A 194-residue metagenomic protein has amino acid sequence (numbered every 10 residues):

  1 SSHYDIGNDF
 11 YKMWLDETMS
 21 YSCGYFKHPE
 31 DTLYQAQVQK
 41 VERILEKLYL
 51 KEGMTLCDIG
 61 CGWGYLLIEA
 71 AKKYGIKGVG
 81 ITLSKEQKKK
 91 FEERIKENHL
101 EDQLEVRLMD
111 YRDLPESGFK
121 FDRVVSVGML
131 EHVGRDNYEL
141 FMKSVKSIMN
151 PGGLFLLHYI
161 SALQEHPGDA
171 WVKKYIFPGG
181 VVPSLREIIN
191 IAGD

Functional and structural regions predicted by a protein language model:
S1-M13: N-terminal auxiliary segments of SAM/dcSAM-dependent transferases
E52-G60: Conserved class I S-adenosyl-L-methionine
W63-Y74: Conserved SAM-binding loop of SAM-dependent methyltransferases across substrates and taxa, primarily the Class I
N98-R112: Conserved SAM-binding strand-loop segment of SAM-dependent methyltransferases
R112-V124: A short acidic, Gly/Pro-enriched loop at the edge of an enzyme's catalytic core that lines a small-molecule cofactor
E139-G152: A short glycine-rich, Lys/Arg-flanked "PGG" loop and its adjoining helix->strand segment in the class I
G152-I160: Conserved beta-strand signature within the Rossmann-like core of class I S-adenosyl-L-methionine
S161-D194: Substrate-binding/catalytic lobe of Class I Rossmann-like enzymes that use SAM or dcSAM, i.e., the mid-to-C-terminal
